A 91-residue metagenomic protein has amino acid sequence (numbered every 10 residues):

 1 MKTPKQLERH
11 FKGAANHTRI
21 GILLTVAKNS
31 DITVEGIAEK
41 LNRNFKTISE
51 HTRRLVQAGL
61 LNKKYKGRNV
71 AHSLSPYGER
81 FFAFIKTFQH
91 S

Functional and structural regions predicted by a protein language model:
M1-I20: Short alpha-helical segments that sit at the start of domains
T3, F11, K28, A71-S91: Conserved segment of winged-helix/HTH DNA-binding domains
H17, N29-T33: Short capping segments at the starts of secondary-structure elements
I20-L24, R80: Pre-recognition alpha-helix immediately N-terminal to the DNA-recognition helix within helix-turn-helix or winged-helix
G36-E39: A short acidic, leucine-rich amphipathic alpha-helix
T52-R53: Short, hydrophobic-biased segments on the C-terminal half of alpha helices that form "recognition helices"
V56-G67, S73: Beta-hairpin "wing" of winged helix-turn-helix
